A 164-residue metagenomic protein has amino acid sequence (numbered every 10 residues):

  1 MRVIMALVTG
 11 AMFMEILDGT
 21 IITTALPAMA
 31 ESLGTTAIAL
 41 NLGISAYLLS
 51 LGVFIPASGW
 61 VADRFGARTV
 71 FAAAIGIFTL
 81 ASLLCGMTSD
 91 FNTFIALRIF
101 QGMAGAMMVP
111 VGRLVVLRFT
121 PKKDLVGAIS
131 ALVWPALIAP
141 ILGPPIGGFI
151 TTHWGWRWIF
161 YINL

Functional and structural regions predicted by a protein language model:
M1-A6, F160, L164: Short intrinsically disordered, low-complexity coil segments enriched in acidic
V3-S58, M108, G143: Extracytoplasmic
I55-L164: Helix-loop-helix hairpins in multi-pass membrane proteins, especially solute transporters
